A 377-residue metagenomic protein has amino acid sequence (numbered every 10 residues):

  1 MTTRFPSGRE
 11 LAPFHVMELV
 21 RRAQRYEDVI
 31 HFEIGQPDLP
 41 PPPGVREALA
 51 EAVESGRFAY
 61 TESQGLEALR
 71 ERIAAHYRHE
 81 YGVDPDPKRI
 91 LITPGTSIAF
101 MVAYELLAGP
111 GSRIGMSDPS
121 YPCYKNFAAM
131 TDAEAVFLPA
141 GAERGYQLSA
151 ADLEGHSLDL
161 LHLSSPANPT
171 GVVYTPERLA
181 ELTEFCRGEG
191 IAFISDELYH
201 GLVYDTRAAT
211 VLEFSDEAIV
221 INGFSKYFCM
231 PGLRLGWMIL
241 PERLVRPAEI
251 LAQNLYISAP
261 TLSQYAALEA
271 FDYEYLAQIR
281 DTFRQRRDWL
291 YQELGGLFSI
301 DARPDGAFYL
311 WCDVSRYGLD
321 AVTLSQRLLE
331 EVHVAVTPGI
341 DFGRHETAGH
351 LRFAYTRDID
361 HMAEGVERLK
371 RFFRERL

Functional and structural regions predicted by a protein language model:
T2-G95, V102, A270-Y273, E375-L377: N-terminal small-domain helix-loop-helix segment of the aminotransferase-like
A75, H79, R327-V336, F342-L377: PLP-dependent enzyme catalytic core of the Aspartate aminotransferase-like
E105-L163, E184: PLP-dependent aminotransferase-like
S112, A133, G188-I191, D216: A short helix->loop->beta-strand "cap" motif at the edges of active sites that frequently abuts
A140-T206, L212: Active-site phosphate-binding strand-loop segment of PLP-dependent enzymes
F214-P247, L262, G349: Active-site PLP attachment segment
A248-A252, A270-Q292: Structural signature of PLP-dependent enzymes
Q264, L268, F283-Y291, D301-V314: Conserved glycine-rich beta-strand-loop-beta hairpin in the small C-terminal domain of fold type I
